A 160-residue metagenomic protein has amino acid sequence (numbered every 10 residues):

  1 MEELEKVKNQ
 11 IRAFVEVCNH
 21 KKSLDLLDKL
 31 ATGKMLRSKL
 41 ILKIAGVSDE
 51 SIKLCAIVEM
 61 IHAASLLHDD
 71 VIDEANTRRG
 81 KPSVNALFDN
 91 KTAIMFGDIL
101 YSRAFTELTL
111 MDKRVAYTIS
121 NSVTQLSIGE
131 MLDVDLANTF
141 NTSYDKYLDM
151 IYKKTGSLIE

Functional and structural regions predicted by a protein language model:
M1-L67, V71-A86, D133, F140: Conserved N-terminal diphosphate/IPP-binding helix and adjacent helical/loop segment of trans-prenyltransferase domains
E5, N9, I99-Y117: Primarily interfacial, aromatic-capped hydrophobic alpha-helices that serve as membrane anchors
R12-N19, K29-K34, M111-E160: All-alpha helical catalytic cores of prenyl diphosphate-utilizing isoprenoid enzymes
L36, L40, K53-A56, F96 (+2 more regions): Residue-level detector of well-ordered alpha-helical segments, enriched for hydrophobic/aromatic packing positions
L40, A104, G129: Residue-level signal for inorganic ion chemistry
K43, A63-A64, F96, R103 (+2 more regions): Residues within well-formed alpha-helices
R78-S102, N141-S157: Divalent-cation-assisted or electrostatically stabilized phosphate/pyrophosphate-binding catalytic cores
